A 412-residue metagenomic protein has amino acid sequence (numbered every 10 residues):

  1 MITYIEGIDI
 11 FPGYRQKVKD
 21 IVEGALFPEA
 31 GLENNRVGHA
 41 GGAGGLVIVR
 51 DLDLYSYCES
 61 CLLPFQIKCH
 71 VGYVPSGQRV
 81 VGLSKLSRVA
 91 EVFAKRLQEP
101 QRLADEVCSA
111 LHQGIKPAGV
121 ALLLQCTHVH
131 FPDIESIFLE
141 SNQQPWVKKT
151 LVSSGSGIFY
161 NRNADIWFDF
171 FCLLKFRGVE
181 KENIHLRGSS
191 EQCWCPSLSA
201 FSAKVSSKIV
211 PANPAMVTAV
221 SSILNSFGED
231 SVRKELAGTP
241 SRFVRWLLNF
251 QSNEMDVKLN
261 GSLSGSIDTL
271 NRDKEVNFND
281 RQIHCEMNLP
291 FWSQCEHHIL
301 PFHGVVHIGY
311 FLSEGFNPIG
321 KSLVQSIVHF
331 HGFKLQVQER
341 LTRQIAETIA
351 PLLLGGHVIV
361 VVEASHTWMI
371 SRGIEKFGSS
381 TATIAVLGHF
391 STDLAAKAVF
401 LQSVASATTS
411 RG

Functional and structural regions predicted by a protein language model:
M1-G412: A domain-level signal for the structural core that forms small-molecule/cofactor-binding pockets and catalytic centers
